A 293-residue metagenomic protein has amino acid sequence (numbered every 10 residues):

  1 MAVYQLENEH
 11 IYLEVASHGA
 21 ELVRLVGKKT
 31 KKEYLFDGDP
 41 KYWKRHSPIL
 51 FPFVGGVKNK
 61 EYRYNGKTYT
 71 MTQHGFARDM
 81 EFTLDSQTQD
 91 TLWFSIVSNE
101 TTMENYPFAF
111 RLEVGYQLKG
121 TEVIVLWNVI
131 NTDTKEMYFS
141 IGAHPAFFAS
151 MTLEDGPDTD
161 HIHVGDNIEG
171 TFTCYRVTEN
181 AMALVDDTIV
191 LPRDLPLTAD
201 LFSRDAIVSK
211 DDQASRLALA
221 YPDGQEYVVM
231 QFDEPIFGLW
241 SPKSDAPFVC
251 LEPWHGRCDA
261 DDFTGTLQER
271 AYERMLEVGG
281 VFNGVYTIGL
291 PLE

Functional and structural regions predicted by a protein language model:
Y12-T68: Acidic-aromatic substrate-binding/catalytic surfaces of carbohydrate-active enzymes
V15, W127-D133, S241-P242: Asparagine-centered strand-capping/turn motif at beta-strand->loop junctions
V15, Y62-G66, T70, R274-P291: Short Pro-Gly-centered flexible turn/kink motifs
K67-G120: Extended, loop-rich substrate-binding clefts of extracytoplasmic carbohydrate-active enzymes
Y69, H74, D79-D85, L191-A271: Acidic/His-leaning functional-site neighborhoods
E113-G115, A271-L276: Beta-strand-rich interaction surfaces with strong enrichment in secreted/lumenal proteins
E136-Y138, A146-F232: Active-site/ligand-binding surface loops and adjacent short beta/alpha elements that line catalytic pockets across
